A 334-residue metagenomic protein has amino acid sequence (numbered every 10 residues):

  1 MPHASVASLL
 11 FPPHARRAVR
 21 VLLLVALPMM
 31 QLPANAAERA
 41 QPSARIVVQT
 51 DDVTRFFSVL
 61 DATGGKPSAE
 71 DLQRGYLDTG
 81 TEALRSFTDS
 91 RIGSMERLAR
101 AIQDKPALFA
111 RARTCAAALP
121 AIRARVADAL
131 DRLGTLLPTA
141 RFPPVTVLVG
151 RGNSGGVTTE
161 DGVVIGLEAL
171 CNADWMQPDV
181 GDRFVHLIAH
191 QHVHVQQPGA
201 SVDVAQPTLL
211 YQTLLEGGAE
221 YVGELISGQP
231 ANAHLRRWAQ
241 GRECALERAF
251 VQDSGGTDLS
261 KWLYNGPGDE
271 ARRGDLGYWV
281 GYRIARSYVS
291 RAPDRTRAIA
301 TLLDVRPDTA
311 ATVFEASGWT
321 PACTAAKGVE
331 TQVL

Functional and structural regions predicted by a protein language model:
M1-A15: N-terminal secretory signal peptides that target proteins for export/translocation
V19-M30: Bacterial N-terminal signal peptides
L32-N35: Sec/Tat signal peptide C-region and signal peptidase I cleavage site
A37-R97: N-terminal mature-domain "stem" immediately C-terminal to a signal peptide or N-terminal signal-anchor/transmembrane
Q73-G80, V145-G155, A239, L303-P307: Acidic helix-start/capping segments at beta-turn-to-alpha-helix junctions
A99-N232, R236: Acidic/His-rich structured neighborhood in mature extracellular/periplasmic domains
L235-F250: Small-residue-rich helix-loop
V251-L334: Pan-zinc metallopeptidase signature
